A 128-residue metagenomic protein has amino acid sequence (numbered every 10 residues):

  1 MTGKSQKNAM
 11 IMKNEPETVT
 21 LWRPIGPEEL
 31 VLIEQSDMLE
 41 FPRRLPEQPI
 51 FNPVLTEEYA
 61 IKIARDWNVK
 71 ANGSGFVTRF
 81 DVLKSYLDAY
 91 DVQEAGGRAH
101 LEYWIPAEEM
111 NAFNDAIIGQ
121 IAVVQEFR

Functional and structural regions predicted by a protein language model:
G3-E47, K84, I121, Q125-E126: ADP-ribose/NAD+-binding catalytic cleft of ART/PARP-like enzymes
A9, P53, V69, A112-A116: Short linear motifs in intrinsically disordered/low-complexity regions
T20-W22, G75, L101, F113: Flexible, glycine-rich loop/tail regions that form catalytic "lids" or insertion modules at the edges of active sites
L32, D88-Y90, F113: Short acidic, gly/pro-rich beta-turn/loop elements at beta-sheet edges and active-site/ligand-binding grooves
L32-S36, I63-D66, W104, A116 (+1 more regions): Residues that form generic nucleotide/phosphate-binding pockets
L39-F51, L55-A107: ADP-ribosyltransferase catalytic core
W104-R128: Active-site-proximal loop/hinge segments that shape catalytic or ion-binding/gating pockets
